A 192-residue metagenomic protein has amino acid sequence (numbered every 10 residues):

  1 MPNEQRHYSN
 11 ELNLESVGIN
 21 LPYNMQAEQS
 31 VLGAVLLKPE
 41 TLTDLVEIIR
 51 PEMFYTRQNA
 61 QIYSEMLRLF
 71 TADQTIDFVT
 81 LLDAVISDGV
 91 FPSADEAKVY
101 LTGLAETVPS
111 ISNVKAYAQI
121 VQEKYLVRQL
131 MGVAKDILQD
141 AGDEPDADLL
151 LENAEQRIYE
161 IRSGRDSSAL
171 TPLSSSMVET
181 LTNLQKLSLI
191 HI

Functional and structural regions predicted by a protein language model:
M1-Y125: Noncatalytic partner-interaction/assembly domains of nucleic-acid and motor enzyme complexes, especially the accessory
I19, Y23, G33, D146-L149 (+1 more regions): A general boundary/transition motif marking the beginning of the first structured unit of a protein
L36, V46, M131, K135 (+3 more regions): Amphipathic, well-packed alpha-helical segments that form the structural scaffold of globular domains
K98-S163, S167: Extended, charged alpha-helical coiled-coil/arm scaffolds that mediate oligomerization and mechanical coupling in large
Y159-S188: Charged, amphipathic alpha-helical linker segments immediately N-terminal to NTP-binding catalytic cores
I190-I192: Conserved small/polar residues in nucleotide/adenosyl-binding loops
